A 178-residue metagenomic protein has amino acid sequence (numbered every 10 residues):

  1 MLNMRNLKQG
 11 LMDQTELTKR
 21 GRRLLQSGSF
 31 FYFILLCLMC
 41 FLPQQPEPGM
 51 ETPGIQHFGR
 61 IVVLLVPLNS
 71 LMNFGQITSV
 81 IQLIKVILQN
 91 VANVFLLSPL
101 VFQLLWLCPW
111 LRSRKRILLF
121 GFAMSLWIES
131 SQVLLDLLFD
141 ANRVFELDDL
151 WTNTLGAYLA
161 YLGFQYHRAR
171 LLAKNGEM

Functional and structural regions predicted by a protein language model:
L2-R143, Y158-M178: Bulky hydrophobic segments
F145-T154: Membrane-interface transmembrane-helix boundary segments in multi-pass integral membrane proteins
